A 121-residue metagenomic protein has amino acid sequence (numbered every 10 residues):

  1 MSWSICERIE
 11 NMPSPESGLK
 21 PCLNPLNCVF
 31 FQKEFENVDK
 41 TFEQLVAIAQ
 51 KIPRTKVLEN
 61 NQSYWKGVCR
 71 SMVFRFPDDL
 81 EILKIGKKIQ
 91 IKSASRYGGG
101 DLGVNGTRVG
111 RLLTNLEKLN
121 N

Functional and structural regions predicted by a protein language model:
M1-N121: Ser/Thr-rich, low-complexity intrinsically disordered terminal regions
